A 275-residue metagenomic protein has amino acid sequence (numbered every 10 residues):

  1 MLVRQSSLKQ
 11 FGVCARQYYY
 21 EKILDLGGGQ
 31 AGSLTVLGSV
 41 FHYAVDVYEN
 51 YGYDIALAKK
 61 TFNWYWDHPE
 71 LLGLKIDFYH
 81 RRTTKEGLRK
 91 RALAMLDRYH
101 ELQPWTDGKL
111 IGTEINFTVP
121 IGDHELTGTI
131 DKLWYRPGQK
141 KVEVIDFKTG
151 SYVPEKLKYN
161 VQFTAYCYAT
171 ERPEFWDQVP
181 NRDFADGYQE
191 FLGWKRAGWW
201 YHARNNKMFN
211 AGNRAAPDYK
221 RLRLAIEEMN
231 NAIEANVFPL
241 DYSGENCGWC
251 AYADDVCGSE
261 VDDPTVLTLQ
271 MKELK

Functional and structural regions predicted by a protein language model:
M1-S7: Short acidic, Pro/Gly- and aromatic-enriched capping/linker segments at domain boundaries
K9-Y51, R89, E114, W249: Nuclease catalytic cores
F11-Y19, V36, Y53-I76, F191-N205: Short, compositionally biased low-complexity segments
C14, F41-H42, K132, Y166 (+2 more regions): A residue-level signal for conserved active-site and pocket-lining positions in enzyme catalytic cores
A15-G28, P69, G73-K75, V144-F147 (+1 more regions): Short amphipathic alpha-helical segments and their helix-coil junctions
A44-N116, P120: A non-catalytic, helix-rich entry segment at domain boundaries
G108-L110, I115-E228: Mg2+/Mn2+-dependent nuclease catalytic core
R136-G138, K220-K275: Accessory terminal regions of nucleic-acid processing enzymes
